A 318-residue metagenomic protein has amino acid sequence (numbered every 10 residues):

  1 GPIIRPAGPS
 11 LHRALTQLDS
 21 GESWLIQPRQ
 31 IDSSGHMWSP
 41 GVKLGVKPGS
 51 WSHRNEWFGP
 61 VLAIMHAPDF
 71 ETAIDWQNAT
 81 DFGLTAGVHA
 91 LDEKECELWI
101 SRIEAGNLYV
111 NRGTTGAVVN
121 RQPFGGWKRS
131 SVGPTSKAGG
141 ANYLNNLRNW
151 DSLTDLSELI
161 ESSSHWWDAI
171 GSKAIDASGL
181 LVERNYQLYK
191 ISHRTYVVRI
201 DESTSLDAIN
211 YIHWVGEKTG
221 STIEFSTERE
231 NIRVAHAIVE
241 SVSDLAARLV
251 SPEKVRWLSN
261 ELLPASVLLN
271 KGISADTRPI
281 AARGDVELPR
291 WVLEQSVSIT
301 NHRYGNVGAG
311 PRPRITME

Functional and structural regions predicted by a protein language model:
I3, T16, Q30-D32, M37-E318: Conserved C-terminal structural/oligomerization subdomain of aldehyde/semialdehyde dehydrogenase
I3-H12: Short beta-strand to alpha-helix junction loop
A14-G21: Helical element adjacent to the flavin cofactor pocket in flavoenzyme catalytic cores
L25-Q27: A short linear hydrophobic-aromatic micro-motif
